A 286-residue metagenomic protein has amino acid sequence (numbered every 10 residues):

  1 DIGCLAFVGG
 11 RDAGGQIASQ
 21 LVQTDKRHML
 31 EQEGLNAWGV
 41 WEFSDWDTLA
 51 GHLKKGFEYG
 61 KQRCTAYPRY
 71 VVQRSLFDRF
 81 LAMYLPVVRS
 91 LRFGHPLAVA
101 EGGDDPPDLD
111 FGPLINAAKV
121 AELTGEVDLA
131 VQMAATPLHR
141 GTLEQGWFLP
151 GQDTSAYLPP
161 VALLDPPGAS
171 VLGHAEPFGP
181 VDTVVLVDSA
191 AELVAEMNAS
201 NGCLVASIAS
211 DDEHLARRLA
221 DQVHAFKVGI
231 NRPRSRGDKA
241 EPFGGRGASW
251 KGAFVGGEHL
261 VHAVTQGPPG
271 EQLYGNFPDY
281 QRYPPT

Functional and structural regions predicted by a protein language model:
I2, A6, G39, A50-L53 (+3 more regions): Conserved C-terminal structural/oligomerization subdomain of aldehyde/semialdehyde dehydrogenase
G3-C4, G10-P167, I230, G275-T286: ALDH superfamily catalytic-core signature
